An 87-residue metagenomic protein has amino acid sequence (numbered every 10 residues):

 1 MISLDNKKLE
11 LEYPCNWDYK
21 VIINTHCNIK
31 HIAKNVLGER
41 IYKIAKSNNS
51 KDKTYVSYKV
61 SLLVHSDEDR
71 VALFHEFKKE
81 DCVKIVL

Functional and structural regions predicted by a protein language model:
M1-S57, L63-L87: Long, contiguous binding/interaction regions
